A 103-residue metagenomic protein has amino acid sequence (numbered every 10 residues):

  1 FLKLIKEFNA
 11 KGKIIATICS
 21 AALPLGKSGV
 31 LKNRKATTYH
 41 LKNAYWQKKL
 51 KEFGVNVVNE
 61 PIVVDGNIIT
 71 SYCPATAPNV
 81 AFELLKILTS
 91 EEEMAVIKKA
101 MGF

Functional and structural regions predicted by a protein language model:
F1-F103: Active-site-adjacent pocket-lining segments in enzyme domains
